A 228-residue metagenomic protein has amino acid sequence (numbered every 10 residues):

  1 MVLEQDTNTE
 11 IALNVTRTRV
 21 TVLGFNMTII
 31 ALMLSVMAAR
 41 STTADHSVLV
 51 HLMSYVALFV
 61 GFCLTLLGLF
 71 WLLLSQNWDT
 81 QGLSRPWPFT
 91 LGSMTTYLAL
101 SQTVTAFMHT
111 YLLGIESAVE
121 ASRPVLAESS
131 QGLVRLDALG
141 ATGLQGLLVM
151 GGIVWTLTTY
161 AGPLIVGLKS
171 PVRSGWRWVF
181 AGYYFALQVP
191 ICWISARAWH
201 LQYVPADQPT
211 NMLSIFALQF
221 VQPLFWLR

Functional and structural regions predicted by a protein language model:
M1-E10: Short, Lys/Arg-rich, polar N-terminal cytosolic tail immediately upstream of the first transmembrane signal-anchor
E10, N14-R17, W87: Hydrophobic, aromatic-rich alpha-helical transmembrane segments and their membrane-interface anchor motifs
V15-S35: The first (N-terminal) embedded transmembrane alpha-helix
I30-M53: Hydrophobic transmembrane helix segments
H46-R228: Alpha-helical transmembrane segments of integral membrane proteins
